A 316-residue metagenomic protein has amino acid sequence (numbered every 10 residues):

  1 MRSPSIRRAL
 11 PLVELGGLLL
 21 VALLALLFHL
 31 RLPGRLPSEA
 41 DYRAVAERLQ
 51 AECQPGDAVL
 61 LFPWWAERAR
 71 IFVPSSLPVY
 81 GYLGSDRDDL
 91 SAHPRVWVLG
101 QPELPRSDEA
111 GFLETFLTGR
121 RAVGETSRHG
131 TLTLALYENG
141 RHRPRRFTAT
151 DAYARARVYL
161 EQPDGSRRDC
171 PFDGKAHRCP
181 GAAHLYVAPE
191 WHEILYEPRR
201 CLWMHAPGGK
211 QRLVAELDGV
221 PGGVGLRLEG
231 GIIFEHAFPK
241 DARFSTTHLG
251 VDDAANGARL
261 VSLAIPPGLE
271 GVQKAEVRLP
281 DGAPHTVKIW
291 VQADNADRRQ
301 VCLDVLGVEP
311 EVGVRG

Functional and structural regions predicted by a protein language model:
M1, Y42, P94, V224-L226 (+1 more regions): Generic low-polarity alpha-helical segments
R2-L27, T148, A154: Signature aromatic-anchored transmembrane alpha helix within multi-pass, membrane-resident enzymes that catalyze glycan
S3, R8-A9, A51, V96 (+1 more regions): Positively charged, low-complexity intrinsically disordered regions
R7-E14, R31-L32, P74-P78, A188-W191: Phosphate-binding glycine-rich loops and adjacent basic patches that engage nucleotide phosphates, nucleic-acid
A9-P11, G17-L19, L26, Y82 (+7 more regions): Acidic/proline-rich low-complexity IDRs
V21-T133: Catalytic lumenal/periplasmic loop and adjoining terminal transmembrane helix of membrane glycan-assembly enzymes
L32, E47-R48, N139-G316: Gly-Asp-aromatic-enriched flexible segments
P37, D88, H93-P189: Aromatic/acidic, Gly/Pro-rich catalytic loop(s) in extracytoplasmic/lumenal soluble domains of multi-pass membrane
